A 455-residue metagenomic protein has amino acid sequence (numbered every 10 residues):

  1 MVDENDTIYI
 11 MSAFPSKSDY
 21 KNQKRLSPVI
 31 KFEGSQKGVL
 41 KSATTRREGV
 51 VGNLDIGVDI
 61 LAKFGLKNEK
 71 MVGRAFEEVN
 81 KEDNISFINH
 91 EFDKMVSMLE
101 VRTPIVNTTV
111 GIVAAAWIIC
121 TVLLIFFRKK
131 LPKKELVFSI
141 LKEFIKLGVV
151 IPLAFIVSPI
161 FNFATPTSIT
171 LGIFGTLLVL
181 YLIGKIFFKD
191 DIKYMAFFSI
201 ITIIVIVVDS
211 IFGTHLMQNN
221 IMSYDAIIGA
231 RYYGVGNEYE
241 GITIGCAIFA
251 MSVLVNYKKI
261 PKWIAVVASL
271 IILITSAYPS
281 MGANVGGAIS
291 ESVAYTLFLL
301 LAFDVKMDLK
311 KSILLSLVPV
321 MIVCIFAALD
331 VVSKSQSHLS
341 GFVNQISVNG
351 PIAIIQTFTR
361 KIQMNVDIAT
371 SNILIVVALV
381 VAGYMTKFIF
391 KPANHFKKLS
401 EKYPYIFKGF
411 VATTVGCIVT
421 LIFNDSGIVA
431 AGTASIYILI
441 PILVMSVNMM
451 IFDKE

Functional and structural regions predicted by a protein language model:
M1, I8, A268-I272, G287-I325 (+1 more regions): Hydrophobic alpha-helical segments of polytopic membrane proteins
M1-T103: Soluble extramembrane regions of membrane proteins in the secretory/endomembrane system
E91-I227, N237-V253: Core alpha-helical transmembrane segments of integral membrane proteins
S97-T108, S223-I244, S280-M281, Q345-L374: Short aromatic-rich membrane-water interface segments that cap or initiate transmembrane helices in multi-pass membrane
V113-L123, V149-V150, G172-I192, Y233-N256 (+3 more regions): Hydrophobic cores of alpha-helical transmembrane segments in multi-pass inner/ER membrane proteins, independent
P159-T167, S276-G286, I422-V429: Membrane-interface helix caps and helix-loop-helix hairpins in membrane proteins
K189-F197, K259-I264, D304-V318: Membrane-interfacial entry segments at the cytosolic side of transmembrane helices
K262, I389-G409: Membrane-interface helix-loop-helix junctions at transmembrane boundaries of multi-pass membrane enzymes, predominantly
